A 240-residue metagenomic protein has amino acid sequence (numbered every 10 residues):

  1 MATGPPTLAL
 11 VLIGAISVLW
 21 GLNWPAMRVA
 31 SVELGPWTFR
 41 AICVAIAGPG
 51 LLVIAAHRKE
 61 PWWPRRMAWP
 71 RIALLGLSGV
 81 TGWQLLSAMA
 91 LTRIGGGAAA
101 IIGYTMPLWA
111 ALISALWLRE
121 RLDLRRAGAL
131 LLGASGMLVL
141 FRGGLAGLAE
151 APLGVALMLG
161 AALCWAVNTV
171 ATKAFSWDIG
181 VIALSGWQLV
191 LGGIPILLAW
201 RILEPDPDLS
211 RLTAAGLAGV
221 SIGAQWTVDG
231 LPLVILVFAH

Functional and structural regions predicted by a protein language model:
M1-A41, G147-I179, A183, I194-L198 (+2 more regions): Glycine-/small-residue-enriched transmembrane alpha-helix faces in small-molecule transporters and effluxers
L8-L10, S31-G82, P107-I113, C164-A171 (+1 more regions): Transmembrane alpha-helices of multi-pass small-molecule transport proteins
V18-L19, N23-W24, L52-G103, I113 (+2 more regions): Specific transmembrane alpha-helical segments of multi-pass solute transporters/efflux pumps, especially DMT/EamA
P25-E33, W62, L91-T92, F141-A151 (+1 more regions): Membrane-interface helix termini and inter-helical loops of multi-pass transporters
V32-P49, A88-M106, A151-L163, T227-F238: Structural signature of hydrophobic alpha-helical transmembrane segments
E33, R93, R119-R121, D178: Helix-loop interface residues and adjacent transmembrane-helix termini in multi-pass membrane transporters, primarily
C43, W63-P70, A100-G103, R119-V139 (+2 more regions): Loop-to-transmembrane alpha-helix entry segments
L51, A73, I113, L122-G143 (+3 more regions): Hydrophobic transmembrane alpha-helices of multi-pass small-molecule transport proteins
